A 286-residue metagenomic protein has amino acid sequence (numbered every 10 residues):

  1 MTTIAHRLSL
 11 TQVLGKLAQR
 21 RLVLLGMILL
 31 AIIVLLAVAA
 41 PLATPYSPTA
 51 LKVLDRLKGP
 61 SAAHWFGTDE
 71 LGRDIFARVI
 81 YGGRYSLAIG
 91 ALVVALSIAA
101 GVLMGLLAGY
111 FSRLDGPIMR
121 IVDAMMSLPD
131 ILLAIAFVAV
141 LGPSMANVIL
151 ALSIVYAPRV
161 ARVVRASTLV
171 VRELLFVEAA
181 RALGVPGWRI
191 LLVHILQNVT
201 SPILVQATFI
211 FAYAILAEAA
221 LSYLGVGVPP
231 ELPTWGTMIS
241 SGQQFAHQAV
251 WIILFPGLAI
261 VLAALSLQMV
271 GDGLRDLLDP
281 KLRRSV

Functional and structural regions predicted by a protein language model:
M1-A31, M269-V286: Transmembrane alpha-helical segments of polytopic membrane transport and secretion proteins
V13, I28, L36-L71, L224-L232: Hydrophobic alpha-helical transmembrane segments of membrane transport/permease proteins and related membrane-embedded
W65, D69, A99, G109-Y110 (+3 more regions): Generic hydrophobic transmembrane alpha-helix motif, especially the helices
R73-Y110: Transmembrane alpha-helix signature in integral membrane proteins
F76-G90, A139-R159, W251-I260: Loop-to-helix entry region at the N-terminal start of transmembrane alpha-helices in multi-pass membrane transporters
F137-L141, S167-T168, I210, A217-A259 (+1 more regions): Glycine-rich helix-loop "coupling/hinge" segments at transmembrane-helix boundaries in multipass transporters
I154-P158, S201-F211, V250-V286: C-terminal transmembrane helix and the adjacent membrane-cytosol boundary/short C-terminal tail of inner/organellar
